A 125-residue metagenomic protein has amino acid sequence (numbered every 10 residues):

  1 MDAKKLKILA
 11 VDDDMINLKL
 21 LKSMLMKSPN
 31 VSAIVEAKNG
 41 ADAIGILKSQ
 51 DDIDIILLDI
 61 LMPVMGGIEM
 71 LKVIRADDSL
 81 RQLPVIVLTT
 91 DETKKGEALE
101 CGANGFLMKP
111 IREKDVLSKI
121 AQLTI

Functional and structural regions predicted by a protein language model:
K5-N17, L21-L25, I56: Conserved acidic segment of CheY-like receiver
E36-G45, G66-G67: Helix N-cap/capping motif at the beta->alpha junctions
G45, I68-R81: Short amphipathic alpha-helix used as the core "switch/output" element in two-component signaling
D51-L57: Active-site beta3 strand of CheY-like receiver
M62: Receiver (REC) domain active-site loop signature in two-component systems and cognate sites in sensor histidine kinases
E69, D91-G105, D115-S118: Alpha4 helix (beta4-alpha4-beta5 surface) of REC/receiver domains from two-component response regulators
I86-L88: Hydrophobic/aromatic residues positioned on beta-strands within the core alpha/beta folds
K109: A Lys-centered signature of the CheY-like receiver
